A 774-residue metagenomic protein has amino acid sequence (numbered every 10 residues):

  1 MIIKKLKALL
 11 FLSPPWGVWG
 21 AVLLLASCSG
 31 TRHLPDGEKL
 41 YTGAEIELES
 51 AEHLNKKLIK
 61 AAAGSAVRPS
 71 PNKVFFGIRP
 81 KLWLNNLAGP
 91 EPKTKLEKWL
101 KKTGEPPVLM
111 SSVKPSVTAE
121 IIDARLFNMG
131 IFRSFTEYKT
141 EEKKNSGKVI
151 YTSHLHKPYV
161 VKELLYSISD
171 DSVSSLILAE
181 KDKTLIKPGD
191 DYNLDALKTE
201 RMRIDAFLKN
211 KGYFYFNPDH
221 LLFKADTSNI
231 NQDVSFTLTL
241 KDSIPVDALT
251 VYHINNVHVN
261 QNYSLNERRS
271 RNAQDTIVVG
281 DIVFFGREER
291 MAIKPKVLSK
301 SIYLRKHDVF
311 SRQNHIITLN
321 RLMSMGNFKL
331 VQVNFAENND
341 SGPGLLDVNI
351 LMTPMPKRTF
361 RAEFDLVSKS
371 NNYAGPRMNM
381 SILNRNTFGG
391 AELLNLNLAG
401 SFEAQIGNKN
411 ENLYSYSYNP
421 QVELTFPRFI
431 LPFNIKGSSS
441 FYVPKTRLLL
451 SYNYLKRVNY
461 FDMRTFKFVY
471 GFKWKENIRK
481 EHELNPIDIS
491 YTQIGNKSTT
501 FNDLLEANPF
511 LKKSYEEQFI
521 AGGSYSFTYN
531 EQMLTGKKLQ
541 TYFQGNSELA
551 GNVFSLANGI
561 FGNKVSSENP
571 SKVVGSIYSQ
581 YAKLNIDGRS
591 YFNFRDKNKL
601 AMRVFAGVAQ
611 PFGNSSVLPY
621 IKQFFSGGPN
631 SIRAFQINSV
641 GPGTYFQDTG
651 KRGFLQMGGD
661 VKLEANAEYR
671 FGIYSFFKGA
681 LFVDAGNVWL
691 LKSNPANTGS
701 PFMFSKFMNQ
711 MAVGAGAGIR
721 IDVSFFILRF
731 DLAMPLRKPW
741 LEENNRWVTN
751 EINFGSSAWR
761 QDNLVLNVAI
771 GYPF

Functional and structural regions predicted by a protein language model:
M1-L12: N-terminal secretory signal peptides that target proteins for export/translocation
I2, S29-S324, V333: Interaction-mediating elements
W16-G17: Glycine-biased, low-complexity coil/linker segments
L25-S27: C-terminal motif of bacterial Sec signal peptides marking the signal peptidase cleavage site
L48-S50, S153-K157, I168-D170, L238-D242 (+12 more regions): Flexible glycine-/small-residue-rich
L176, M291-A292, S311-Q544, R633-A634 (+5 more regions): Gram-negative/organellar outer-membrane beta-barrel architecture
N272, V283-F284, V367-N371, E483-F671 (+2 more regions): C-terminal outer-membrane beta-barrel translocator/porin domains of Gram-negative envelope proteins and their
Y542, E568, K572, L584-I586 (+5 more regions): In a subset of proteins, long, contiguous C-terminal domains/tails are tracked
